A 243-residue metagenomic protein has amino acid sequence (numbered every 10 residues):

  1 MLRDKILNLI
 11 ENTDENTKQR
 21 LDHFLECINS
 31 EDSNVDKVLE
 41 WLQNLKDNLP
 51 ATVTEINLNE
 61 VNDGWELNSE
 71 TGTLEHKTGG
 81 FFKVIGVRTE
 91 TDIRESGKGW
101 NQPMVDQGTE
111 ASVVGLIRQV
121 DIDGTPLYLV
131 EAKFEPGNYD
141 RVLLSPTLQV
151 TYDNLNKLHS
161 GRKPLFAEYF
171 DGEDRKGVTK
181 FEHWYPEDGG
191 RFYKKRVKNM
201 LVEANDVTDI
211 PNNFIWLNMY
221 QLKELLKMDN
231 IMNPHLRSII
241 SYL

Functional and structural regions predicted by a protein language model:
M1-D92, I240-L243: N-terminal domain-onset segments
E55-R118, F166-Y185: Extended, Lys/Arg-enriched charged tracts that mediate electrostatic binding to polyanionic substrates
V84, Y128-V130, L148, L201: Generic structural hydrophobic/aromatic packing signal, biased to beta-strands
D92-E95, P136-V142, T208-P211: Short, surface-exposed beta-strand/loop "edge" segments at domain boundaries and coil↔beta transitions
V114-Q119, L129-K133: A structural feature that tracks compact, well-ordered secondary-structure segments with a strong bias toward
D121-T125: Active-site beta-strand-loop-beta-strand hairpin of nuclease catalytic cores that positions key catalytic residues
A132-T179: Compact, glycine/acidic-enriched structural inserts
G177-L243: Elongated scaffolding segments in large macromolecular assemblies, built predominantly from amphipathic alpha-helices
